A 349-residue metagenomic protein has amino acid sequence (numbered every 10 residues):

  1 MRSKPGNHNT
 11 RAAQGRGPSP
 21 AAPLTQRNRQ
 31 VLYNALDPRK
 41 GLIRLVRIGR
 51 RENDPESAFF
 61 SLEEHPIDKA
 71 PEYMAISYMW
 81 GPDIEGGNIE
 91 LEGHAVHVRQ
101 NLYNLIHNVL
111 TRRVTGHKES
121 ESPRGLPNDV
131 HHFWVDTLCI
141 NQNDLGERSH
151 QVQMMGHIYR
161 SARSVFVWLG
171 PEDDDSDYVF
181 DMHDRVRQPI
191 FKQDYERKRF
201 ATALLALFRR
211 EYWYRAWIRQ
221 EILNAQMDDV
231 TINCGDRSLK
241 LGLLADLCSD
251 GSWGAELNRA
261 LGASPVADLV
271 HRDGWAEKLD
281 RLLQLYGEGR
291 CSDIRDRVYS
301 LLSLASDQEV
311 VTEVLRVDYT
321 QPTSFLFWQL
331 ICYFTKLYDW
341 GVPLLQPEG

Functional and structural regions predicted by a protein language model:
M1-W134, N141-G146, H150, P171-K198: Metal-dependent phosphate/diphosphate-handling catalytic cores characterized by acidic Asp/Glu clusters
R44-V46, F60-E63, M74-W80, F133 (+7 more regions): Conserved, well-structured core segments
S57, E196-A203, K278-L285: Short linear interaction motifs
I76, V98, L102, V130 (+10 more regions): Alpha-helical interaction elements in eukaryotic regulators
D83, V109-R113, N141, S161-V165 (+8 more regions): Generic recognition of well-structured, leucine-rich alpha-helical segments and adjacent helix-turn regions within
H157-A162, Q188-K192, W253-A260: Acidic, His- and aromatic-enriched active-site or binding-groove loops in soluble protein domains that engage sugars
H157-W168, D174-V179: Hydrophobic or amphipathic alpha-helical targeting/insertion segments
D236, L244-G349: Short helix/strand-capping turn motifs
